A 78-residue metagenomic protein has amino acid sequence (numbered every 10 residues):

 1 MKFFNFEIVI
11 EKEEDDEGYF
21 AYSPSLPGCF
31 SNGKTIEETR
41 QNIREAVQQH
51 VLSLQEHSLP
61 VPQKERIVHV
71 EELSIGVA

Functional and structural regions predicted by a protein language model:
M1-E7, Q41-A78: Short, charged, surface-exposed hinge/linker loops at domain edges that act as mobile lids or interdomain connectors
E7-I10, K34: Prokaryotic Sec-type signal peptides and long signal-anchor helices with extended Leu/Ile/Val-rich h-regions
E11-L26: Short aromatic-glycine-(Arg/Gly/Cys) micro-motifs in beta-strand/loop hairpins
L26-C29, P62-K64: Intrinsically disordered, low-complexity segments enriched in proline/serine/threonine
P27-E38: A short, exposed loop/beta-hairpin motif centered on an aromatic-Gly-Thr core
